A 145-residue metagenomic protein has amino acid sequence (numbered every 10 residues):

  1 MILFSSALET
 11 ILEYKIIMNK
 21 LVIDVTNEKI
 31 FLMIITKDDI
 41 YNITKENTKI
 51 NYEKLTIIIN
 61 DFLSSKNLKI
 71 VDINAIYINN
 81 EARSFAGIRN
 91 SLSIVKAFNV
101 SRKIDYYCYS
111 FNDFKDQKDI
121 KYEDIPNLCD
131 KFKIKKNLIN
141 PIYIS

Functional and structural regions predicted by a protein language model:
I2-F4, L8-I57, L68-V71, Y106-S145: Oxyanion-binding and handling regions
I43, I50, I58-D61, A86 (+1 more regions): Generic alpha-helical propensity signal that fires on short helical segments and nearby coil/disordered stretches
F62, S84, K115-D119: Noncatalytic linker/hinge segments flanking ATPase motor cores
F62-K66, S93-V95, N99-S101, I120-C129: Stable alpha-helical structural segments in soluble proteins, enriched in small hydrophobic residues
F62-Y77: N-terminal glycine/serine-rich phosphate-binding loop of ATP-dependent small-molecule kinases, especially carbohydrate
A75-N80, F85-Y106: DPxDG-like acidic metal-binding loop motif
